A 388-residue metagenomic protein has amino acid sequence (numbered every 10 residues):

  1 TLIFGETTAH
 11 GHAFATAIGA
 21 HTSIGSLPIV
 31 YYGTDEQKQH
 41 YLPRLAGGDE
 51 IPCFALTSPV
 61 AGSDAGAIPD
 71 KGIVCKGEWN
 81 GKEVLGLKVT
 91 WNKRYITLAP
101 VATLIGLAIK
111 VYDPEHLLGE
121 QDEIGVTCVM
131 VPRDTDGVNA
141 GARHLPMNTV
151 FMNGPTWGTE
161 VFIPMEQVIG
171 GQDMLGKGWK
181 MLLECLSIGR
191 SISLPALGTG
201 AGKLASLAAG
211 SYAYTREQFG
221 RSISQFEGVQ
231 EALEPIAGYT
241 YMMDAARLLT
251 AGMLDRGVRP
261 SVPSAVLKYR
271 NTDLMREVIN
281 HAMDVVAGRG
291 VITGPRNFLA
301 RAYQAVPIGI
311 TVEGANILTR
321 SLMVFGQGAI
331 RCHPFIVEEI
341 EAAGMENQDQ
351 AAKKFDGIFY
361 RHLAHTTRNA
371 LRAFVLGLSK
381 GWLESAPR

Functional and structural regions predicted by a protein language model:
T1-G19, E36, H40, R44 (+4 more regions): Amphipathic, small/basic residue-rich leader segments at the start of a protein or domain
T1-Q39, P43, G47-G48, T97-L104 (+5 more regions): Internal helix-loop-helix
D49-L56: A short, Trp-centered hydrophobic/proline-enriched beta-strand micro-motif
K82-N139: A short core secondary-structure module
D136-F162: Flexible, small-/acidic-enriched active-site or ligand-binding loops
P155-R190, L207-S224, A246, T366-R388: A glycine-rich, basic-preceded beta-loop-alpha segment at the flavin cofactor/substrate interface of flavin-utilizing
T240-T272, R276, A282-V291: C-terminal helix-coil-helix/basic helical segment that borders enzyme active sites and/or dimer interfaces and provides
G290-P387: Glycine-rich phosphate/cofactor-binding loops in nucleotide/flavin-utilizing enzymes
